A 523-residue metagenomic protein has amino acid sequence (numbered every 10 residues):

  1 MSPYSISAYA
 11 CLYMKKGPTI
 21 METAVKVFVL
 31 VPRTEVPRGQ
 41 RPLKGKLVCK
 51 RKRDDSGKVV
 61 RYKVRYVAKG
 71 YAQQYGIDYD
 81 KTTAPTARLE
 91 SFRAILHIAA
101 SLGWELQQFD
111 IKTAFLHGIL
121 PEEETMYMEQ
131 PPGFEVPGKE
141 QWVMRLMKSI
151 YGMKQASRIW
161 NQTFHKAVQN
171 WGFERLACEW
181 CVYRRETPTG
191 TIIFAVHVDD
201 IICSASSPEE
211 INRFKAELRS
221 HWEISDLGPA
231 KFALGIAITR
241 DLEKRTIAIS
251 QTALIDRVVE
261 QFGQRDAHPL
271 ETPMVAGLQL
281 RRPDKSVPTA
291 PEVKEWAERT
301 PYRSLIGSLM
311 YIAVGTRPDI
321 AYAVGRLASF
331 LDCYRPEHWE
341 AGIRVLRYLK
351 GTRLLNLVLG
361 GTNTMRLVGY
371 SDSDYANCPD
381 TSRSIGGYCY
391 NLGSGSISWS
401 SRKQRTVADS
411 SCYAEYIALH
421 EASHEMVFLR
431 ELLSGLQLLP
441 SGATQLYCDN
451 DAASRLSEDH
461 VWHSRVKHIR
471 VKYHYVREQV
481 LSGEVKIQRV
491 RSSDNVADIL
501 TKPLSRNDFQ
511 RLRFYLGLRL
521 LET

Functional and structural regions predicted by a protein language model:
M1-I150, K154-K166, N170-A177, V182 (+2 more regions): Chromodomain-type histone methyl-lysine reader module
M21-E22, L47, G57, I95 (+25 more regions): Mobile genetic element proteins and their domesticated derivatives, centered on retroelements and DNA transposons
R51-K52, F115-Q130, Y151-Q155, Q162 (+4 more regions): Catalytic palm subdomain of template-directed nucleic-acid polymerases, centered on the conserved carboxylate motif
V64-Q73, L309, G369-C412: RNase H-like nuclease fold core
E90, L96, L227-N356, R491 (+1 more regions): C-terminal reverse transcriptase regions that engage the nucleic-acid substrate
D110-A114, V143-M153, R175-A205, L218 (+8 more regions): Catalytic palm active-site di-aspartate
T163-V198, I202-S204, E210-N212, H221-A230 (+4 more regions): Active-site palm subdomain of RNA-directed nucleic acid polymerases
F232, F330, R366, S384 (+1 more regions): RNase H-like nuclease module associated with reverse transcription
